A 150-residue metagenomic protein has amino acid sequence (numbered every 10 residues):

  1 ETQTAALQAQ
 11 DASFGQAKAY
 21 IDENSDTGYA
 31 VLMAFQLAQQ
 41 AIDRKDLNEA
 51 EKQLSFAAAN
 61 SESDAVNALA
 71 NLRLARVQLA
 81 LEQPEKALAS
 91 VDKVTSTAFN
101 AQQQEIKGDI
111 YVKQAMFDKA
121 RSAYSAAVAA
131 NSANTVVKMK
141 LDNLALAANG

Functional and structural regions predicted by a protein language model:
T2-A34: Short extracytoplasmic
T2-A6, A38, A75, G108 (+1 more regions): Conserved small-residue packing positions in alpha-helical repeats and bundles
Y20-N24, A57, K93-V94, A126-A127: Canonical positions in the second alpha-helix
G28-Q103, I110: Alpha-helical adaptor scaffolds
L88, T95-G150: Extracytoplasmic/periplasmic C-terminal soluble domains
